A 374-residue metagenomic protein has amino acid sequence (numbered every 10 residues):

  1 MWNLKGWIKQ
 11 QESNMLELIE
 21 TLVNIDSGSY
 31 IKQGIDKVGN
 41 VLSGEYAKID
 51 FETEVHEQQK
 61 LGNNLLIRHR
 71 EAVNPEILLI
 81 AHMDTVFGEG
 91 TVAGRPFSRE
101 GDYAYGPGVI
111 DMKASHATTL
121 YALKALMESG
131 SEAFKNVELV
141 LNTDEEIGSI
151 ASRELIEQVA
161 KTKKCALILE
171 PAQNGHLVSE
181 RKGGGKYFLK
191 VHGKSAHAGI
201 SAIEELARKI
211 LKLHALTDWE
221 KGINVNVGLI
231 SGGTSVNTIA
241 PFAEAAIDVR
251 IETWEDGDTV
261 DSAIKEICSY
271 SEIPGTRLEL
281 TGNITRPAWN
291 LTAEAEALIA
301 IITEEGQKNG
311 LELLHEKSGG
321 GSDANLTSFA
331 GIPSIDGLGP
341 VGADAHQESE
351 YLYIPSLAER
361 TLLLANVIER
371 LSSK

Functional and structural regions predicted by a protein language model:
M1-S13, I49-F51, M83, G184 (+4 more regions): Secretory-pathway/membrane protein signature
M1-Y105, E128, A324: Acidic/His- and Gly-rich active-site-bordering loop/insert found across diverse amide/peptide-bond hydrolases
W7, I230, L311-L371: Zn-dependent metallopeptidase/amidohydrolase metal-coordination segment
W7, Q11, L18-I25, V41-I49 (+6 more regions): Generic non-transmembrane alpha-helical segments
N74-E138, I147, Y353-I354, A358-E359: Active-site metal-coordination/substrate-binding segment of hydrolases, especially metallo-dependent peptidases
M83-T85, Y103, V140-I147, L169-Q173 (+2 more regions): Acidic, glycine-rich active-site loops and adjacent beta-strand->loop/helix elements that engage anionic groups
E145, I150-E294, A300-E304: Midchain, well-structured core segments that form catalytic/ion-binding scaffolds
I210-D218, N290-I335: Active-site-adjacent substrate-binding region of metalloamidase/peptidase-like peptide-processing proteins
